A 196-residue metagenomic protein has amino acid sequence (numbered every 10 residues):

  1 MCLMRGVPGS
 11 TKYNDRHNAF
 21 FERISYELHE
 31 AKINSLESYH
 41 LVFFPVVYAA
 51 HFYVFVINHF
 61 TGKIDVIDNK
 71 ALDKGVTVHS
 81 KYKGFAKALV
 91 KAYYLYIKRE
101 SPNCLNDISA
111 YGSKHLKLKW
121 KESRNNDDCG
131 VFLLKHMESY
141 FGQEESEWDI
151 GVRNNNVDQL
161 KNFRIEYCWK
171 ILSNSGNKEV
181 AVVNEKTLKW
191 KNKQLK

Functional and structural regions predicted by a protein language model:
M1-K196: Enzymes acting in ubiquitin/UBL processing and closely related pathways, dominated by cysteine-dependent isopeptidases
